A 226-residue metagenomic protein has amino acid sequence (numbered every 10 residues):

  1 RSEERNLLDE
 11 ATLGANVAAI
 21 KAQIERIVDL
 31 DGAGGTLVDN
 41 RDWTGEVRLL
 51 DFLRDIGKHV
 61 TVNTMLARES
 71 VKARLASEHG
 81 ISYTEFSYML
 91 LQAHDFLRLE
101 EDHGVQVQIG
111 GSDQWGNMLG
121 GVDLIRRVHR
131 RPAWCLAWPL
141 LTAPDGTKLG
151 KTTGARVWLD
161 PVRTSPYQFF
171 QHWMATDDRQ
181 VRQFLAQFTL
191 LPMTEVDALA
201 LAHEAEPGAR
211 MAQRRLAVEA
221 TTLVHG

Functional and structural regions predicted by a protein language model:
R1-Q114, M118-V122, H129-W134, T147: NTP-dependent nucleotidyl-transfer catalytic core
I125-H225: Conserved nucleotide- and phosphate/pyrophosphate-binding catalytic cores in adenylate/nucleotidyl-handling enzymes
